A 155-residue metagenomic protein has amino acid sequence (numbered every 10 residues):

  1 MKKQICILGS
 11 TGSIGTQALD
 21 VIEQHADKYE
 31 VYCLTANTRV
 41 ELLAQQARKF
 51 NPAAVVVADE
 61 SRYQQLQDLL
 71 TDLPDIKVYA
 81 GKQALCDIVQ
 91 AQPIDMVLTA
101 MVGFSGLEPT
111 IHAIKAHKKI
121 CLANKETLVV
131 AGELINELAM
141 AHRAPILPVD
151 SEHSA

Functional and structural regions predicted by a protein language model:
M1-V55: N-terminal Rossmann-like dinucleotide-binding module
F50, L73-P74, A116, H142: Helix C-cap/helix->beta junction micro-motif
V56-A58, K77-A84: Short acidic-hydrophobic, aromatic-tinged amphipathic segments that line or gate anion-handling sites
A58-D59, A123-K125, D150: Short beta->alpha connector loops at strand-helix junctions that form conserved, small/polar/Pro-enriched
L66, F104-A116, K125-P145: Rossmann-fold NAD(P)-binding glycine/threonine-rich loop
A80-H112: Beta-loop-alpha module in the N-terminal Rossmann-like domain of NAD(P)-dependent dehydrogenases, especially those
K119-I120: A short hydrophobic/small-residue beta-strand
H153-A155: Conserved anion/nucleotide-ligand pocket segment
